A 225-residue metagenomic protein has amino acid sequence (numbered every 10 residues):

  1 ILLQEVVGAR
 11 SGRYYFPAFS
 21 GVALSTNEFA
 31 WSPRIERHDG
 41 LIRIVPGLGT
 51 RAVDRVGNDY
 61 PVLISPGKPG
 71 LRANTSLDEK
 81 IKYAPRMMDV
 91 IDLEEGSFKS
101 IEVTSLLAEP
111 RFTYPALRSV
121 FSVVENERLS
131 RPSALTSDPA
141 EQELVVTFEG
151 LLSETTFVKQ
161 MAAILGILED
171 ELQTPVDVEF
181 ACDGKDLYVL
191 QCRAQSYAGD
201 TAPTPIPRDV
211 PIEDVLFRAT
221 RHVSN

Functional and structural regions predicted by a protein language model:
I1-N225: Conserved mixed alpha/beta core segments that line enzyme active sites in large multi-domain catalysts
